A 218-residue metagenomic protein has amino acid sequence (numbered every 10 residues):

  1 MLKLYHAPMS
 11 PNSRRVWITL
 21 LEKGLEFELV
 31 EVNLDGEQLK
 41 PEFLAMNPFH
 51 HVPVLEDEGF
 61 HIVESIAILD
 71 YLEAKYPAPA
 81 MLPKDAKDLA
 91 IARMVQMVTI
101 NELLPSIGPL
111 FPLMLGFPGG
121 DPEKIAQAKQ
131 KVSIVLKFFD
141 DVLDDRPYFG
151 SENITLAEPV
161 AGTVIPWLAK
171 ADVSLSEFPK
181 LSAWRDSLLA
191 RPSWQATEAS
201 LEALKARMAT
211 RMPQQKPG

Functional and structural regions predicted by a protein language model:
M1-A126, Q215-K216: GST-like domain detector, emphasizing the conserved glutathione-binding G-site in the N-terminal thioredoxin-like
A7, N33, L156, L201-L204: Short, solvent-exposed turn/loop segments enriched in Gly/Ser/Thr/Pro and often Arg
K23, V160, S174-S176, S193 (+2 more regions): Catalytic cores of transferase enzymes with a strong primary signal for eukaryotic protein kinases
E37-L39, R185, K205-A206: Generic structural signal for helix capping and beta-alpha/helix-loop junctions
A45, P83, A161, A190 (+1 more regions): Phosphate-coordinating loops and pocket residues in cytosolic domains that bind phosphorylated ligands
T99-P192: GST-like fold's C-terminal all-alpha helical module
S200-G218: Acidic/histidine-enriched, glycine/proline-rich intrinsically disordered or flexible terminal extensions
